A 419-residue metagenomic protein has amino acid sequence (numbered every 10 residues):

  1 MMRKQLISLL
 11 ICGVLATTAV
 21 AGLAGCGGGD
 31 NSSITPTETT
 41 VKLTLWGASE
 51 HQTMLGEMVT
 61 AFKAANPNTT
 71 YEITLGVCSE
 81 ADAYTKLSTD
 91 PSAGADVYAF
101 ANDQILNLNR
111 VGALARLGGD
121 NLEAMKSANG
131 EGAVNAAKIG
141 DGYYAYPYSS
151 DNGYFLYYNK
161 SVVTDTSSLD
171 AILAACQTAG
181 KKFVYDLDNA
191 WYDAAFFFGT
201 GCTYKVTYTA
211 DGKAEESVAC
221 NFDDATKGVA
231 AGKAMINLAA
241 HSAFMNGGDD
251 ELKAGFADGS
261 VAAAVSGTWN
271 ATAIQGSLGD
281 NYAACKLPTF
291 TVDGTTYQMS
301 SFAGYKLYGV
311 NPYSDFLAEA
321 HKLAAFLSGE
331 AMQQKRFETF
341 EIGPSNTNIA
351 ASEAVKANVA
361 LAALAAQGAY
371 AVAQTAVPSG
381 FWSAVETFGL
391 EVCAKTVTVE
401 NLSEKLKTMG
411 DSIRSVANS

Functional and structural regions predicted by a protein language model:
S8, A19-V20, C26-Q104, D411-S419: Conserved N-terminal structural module of periplasmic/extracytoplasmic solute-binding proteins
S88-T89, A93-D96, A124-Y158, K181-Y185 (+2 more regions): A structural signal for short loop-to-beta-strand junctions that line the ligand-binding cleft of periplasmic/secreted
N102-Y154, S167-L173, A283-K286: Hinge/lid segment of periplasmic solute-binding proteins
L108-R116, G140-G142, C202, I274-Y297 (+1 more regions): Ligand-binding "clamshell"
Y144-Y148, Y154, I172-C220: Extracytoplasmic/periplasmic solute-binding protein
G212-N246: Glycine-centered hinge/linker elements that transmit conformational signals in sensory and ligand-binding systems
G276-T339: Extracytoplasmic/periplasmic substrate-recognition and gating elements
A365-S419: Conserved C-terminal helix/tail region of periplasmic/extracytoplasmic solute-binding proteins
